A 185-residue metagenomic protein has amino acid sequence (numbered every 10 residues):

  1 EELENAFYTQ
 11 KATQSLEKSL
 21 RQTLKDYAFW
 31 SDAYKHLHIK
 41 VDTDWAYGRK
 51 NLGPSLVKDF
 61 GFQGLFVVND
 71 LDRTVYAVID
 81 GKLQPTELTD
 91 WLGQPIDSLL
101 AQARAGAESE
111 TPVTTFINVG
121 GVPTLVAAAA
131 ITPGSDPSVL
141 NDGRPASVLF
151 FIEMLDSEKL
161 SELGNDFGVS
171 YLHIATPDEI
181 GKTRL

Functional and structural regions predicted by a protein language model:
E1-K40, V122: Juxtamembrane extracytoplasmic/periplasmic/luminal helical "stalk" adjacent to the first N-terminal
A6, A46, R144-P145: Juxtamembrane/transmembrane-helix boundary motifs in multi-pass membrane proteins
K40-G61, A77-N118, E153-L185: Extracytoplasmic/periplasmic sensor domains and loops in membrane signaling proteins
V68-T74: Short acidic/glycine-rich beta-turn/loop cap or linker motifs at sensory/regulatory domain boundaries that couple input
Y76-D80, G120-G164: Conserved beta-strands of PAS-like sensory domains
